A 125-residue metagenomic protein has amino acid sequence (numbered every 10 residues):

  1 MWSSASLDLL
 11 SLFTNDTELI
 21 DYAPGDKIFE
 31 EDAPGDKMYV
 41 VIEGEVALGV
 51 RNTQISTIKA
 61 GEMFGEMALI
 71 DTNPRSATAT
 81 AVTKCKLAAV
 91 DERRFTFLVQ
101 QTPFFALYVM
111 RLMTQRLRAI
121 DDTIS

Functional and structural regions predicted by a protein language model:
M1-S125: Cytosolic regulatory regions built on CNB/CRP/Popeye-like sensor folds
